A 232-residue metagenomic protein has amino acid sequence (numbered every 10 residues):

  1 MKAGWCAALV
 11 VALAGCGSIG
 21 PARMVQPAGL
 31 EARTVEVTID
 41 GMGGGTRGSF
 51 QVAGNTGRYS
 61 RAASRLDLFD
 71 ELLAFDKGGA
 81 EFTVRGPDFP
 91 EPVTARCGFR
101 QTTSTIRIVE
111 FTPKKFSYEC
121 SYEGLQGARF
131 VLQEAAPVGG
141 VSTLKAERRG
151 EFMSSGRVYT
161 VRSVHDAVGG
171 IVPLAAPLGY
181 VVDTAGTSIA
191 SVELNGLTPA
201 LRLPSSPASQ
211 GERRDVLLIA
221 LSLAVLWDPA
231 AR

Functional and structural regions predicted by a protein language model:
K2-A8: Sec-dependent signal peptide recognition, specifically the positively charged N-region followed immediately by
L13-G15: C-terminal motif of bacterial Sec signal peptides marking the signal peptidase cleavage site
G17-R232: Intrinsically disordered, low-complexity proline/glycine-rich segments
